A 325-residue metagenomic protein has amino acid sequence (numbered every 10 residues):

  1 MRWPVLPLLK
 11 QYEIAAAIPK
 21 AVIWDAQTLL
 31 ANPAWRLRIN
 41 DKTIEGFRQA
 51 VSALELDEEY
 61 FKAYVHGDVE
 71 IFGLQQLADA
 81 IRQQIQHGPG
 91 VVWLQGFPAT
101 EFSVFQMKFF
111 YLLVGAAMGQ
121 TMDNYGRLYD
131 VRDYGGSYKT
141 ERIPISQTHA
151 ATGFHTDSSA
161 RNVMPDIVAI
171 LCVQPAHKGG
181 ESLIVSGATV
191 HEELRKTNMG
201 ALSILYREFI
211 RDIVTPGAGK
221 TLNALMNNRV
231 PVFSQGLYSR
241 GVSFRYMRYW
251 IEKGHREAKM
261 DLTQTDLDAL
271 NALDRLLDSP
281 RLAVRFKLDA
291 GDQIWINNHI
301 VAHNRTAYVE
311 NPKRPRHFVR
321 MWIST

Functional and structural regions predicted by a protein language model:
M1-Q75, D79-A80, H87-V92, G96-E101 (+3 more regions): Active-site environment of non-heme Fe oxygenases that use a 2-His-1-carboxylate facial triad
F105-L112, V185-S186: "Short basic amphipathic alpha-helical interaction patches in structured regions
Y111-M122: A short alpha->loop->secondary-structure connector
Q120-D133: A generic structural motif
